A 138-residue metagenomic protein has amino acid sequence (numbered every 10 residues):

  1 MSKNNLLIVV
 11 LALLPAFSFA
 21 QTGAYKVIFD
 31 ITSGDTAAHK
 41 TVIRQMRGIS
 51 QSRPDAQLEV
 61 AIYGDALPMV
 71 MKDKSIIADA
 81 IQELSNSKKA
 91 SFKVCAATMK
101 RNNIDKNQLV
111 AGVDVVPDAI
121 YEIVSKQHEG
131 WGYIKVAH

Functional and structural regions predicted by a protein language model:
M1, F17-Q21: Basic/polar N-terminal segments that are highly enriched at the extreme N-terminus, encompassing both cleavable
M1-L7: Bacterial N-terminal signal peptides that target proteins for export
L7-I8, S33: Low-complexity, compositionally biased segments
I8-A16: Bacterial N-terminal signal peptides
Q21-H138: Secreted/extracellular ectodomain signature
